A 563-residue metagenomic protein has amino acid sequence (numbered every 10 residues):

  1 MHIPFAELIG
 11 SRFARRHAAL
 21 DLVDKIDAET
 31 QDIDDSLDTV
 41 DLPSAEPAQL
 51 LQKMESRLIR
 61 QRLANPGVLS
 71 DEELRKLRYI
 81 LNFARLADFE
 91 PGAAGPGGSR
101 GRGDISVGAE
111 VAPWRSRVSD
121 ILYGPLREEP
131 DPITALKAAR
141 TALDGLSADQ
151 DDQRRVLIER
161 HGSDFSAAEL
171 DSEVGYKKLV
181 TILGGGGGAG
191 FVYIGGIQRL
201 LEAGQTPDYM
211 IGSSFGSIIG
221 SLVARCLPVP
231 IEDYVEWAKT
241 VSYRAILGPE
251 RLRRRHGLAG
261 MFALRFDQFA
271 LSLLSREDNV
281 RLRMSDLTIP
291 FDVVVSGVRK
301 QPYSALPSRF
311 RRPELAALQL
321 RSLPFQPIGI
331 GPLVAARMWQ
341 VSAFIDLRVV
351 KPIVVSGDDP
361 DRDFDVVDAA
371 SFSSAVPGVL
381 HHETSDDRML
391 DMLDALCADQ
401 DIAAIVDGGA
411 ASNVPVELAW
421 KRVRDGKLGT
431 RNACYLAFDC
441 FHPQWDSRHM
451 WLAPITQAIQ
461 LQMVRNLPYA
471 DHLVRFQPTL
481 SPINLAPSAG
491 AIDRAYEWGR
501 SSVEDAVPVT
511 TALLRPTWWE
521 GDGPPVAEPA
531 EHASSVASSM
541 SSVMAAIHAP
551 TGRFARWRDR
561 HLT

Functional and structural regions predicted by a protein language model:
H2-P4, G378, D401-I405, A410-N413 (+2 more regions): C-terminal helical/tail subdomains of lipid-metabolizing enzymes
H2-V111: N-terminal low-complexity, Ser/Thr- and acidic-residue-enriched intrinsically disordered segments
L69-G162: Low-complexity, highly charged intrinsically disordered N-terminal segments that act as targeting/localization
D144-M210, T563: Helix-rich "cap/lid" substructures immediately adjacent to catalytic or cofactor-binding pockets
G187-R276, Y303-F325, P508-A512: Patatin-like phospholipase
Y193-I194, V416-E417, A489: Conserved strand-to-helix beginnings and helix N-cap segments that scaffold or border functional pockets
S275-I289: A short alpha-helix-loop-beta-strand transition element characteristic of N-terminal alpha/beta dinucleotide-binding
D292-K421: Active-site gating loop/helix substructures
